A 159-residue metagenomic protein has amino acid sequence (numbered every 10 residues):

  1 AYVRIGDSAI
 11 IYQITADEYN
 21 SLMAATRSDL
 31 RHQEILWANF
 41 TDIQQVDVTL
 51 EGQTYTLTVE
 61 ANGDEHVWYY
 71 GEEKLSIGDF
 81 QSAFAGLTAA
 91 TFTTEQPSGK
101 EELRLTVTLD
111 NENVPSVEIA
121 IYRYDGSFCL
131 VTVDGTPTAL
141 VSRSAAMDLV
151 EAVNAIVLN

Functional and structural regions predicted by a protein language model:
A1-N159: Soluble, acidic/polar mature domains that operate outside membranes
